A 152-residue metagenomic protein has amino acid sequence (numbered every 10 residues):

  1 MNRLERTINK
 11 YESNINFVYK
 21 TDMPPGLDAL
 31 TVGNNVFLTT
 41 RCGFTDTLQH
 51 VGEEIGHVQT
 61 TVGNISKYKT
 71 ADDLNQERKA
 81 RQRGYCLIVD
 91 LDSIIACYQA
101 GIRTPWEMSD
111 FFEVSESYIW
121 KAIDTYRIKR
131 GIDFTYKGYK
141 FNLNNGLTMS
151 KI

Functional and structural regions predicted by a protein language model:
M1-I152: Active-site hotspot residues in diverse enzymes, especially metal/ion-binding acidic/histidine motifs
